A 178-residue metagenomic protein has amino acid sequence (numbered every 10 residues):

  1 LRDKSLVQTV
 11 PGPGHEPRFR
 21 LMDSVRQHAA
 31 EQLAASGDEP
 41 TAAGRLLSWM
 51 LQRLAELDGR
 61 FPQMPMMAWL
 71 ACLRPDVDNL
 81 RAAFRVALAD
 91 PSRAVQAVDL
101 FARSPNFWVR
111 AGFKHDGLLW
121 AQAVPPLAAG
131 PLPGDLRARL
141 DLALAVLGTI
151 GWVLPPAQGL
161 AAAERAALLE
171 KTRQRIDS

Functional and structural regions predicted by a protein language model:
L1-G44, S48, A94-P105, L118: C-terminal boundary/linker of central alpha/beta nucleotide-binding cores
F19, E56, D177: Short, flexible, mixed-charge acidic loops at enzyme active sites
H28, R45-W49, R53, N79-A82 (+1 more regions): C-terminal ligand-sensing/allosteric alpha-helical core of TetR-family HTH transcriptional regulators
G37-A71: Amphipathic alpha-helical dimerization/coiled-coil segments that flank or bridge DNA-binding/regulatory modules
R53-L57, M66-V153: Short, well-ordered secondary-structure microsegments that present a prominent hydrophobic/aromatic side chain
E56, R60, M64, L154-R165: Short coil/linker segments at helix-helix boundaries
N79, L100, W120, A162 (+2 more regions): Alpha-helical solenoid repeat scaffolds, predominantly canonical TPR units
F84-R85, P125-A129, A166-S178: Amphipathic alpha-helical segments of tetratricopeptide repeats
